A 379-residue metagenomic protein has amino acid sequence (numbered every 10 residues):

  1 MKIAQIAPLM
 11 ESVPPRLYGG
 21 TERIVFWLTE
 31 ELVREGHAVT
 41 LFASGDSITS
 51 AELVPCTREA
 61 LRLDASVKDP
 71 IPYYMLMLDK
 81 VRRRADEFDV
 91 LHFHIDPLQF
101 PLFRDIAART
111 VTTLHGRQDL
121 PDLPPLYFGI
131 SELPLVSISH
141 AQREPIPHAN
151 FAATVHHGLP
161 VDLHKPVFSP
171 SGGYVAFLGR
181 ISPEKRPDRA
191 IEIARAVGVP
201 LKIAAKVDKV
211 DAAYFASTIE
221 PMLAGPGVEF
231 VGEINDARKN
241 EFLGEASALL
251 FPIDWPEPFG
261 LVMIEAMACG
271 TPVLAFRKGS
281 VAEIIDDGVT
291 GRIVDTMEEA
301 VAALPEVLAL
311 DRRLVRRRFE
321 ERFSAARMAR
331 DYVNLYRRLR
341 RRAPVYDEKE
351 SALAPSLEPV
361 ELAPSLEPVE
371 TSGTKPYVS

Functional and structural regions predicted by a protein language model:
M1-A354, L366, P376-S379: Catalytic cores of nucleotide-sugar-dependent glycosyltransferases that transfer UDP/GDP/TDP-activated
L353-T371: Intrinsically disordered, low-complexity proline-rich tandem-repeat tracts
